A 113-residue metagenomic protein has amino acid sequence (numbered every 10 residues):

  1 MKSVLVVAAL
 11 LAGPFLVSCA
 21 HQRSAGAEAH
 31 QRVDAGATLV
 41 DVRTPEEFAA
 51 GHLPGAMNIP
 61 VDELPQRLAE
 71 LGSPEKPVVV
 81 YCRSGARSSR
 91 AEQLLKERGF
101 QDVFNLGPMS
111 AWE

Functional and structural regions predicted by a protein language model:
K2-A37, P45-P77, A86-E113: Rhodanese-like catalytic fold shared by cysteine-dependent sulfurtransferases and DSP/PTP-type phosphatases
Y81: Short, surface-exposed ligand- or partner-binding patches at beta-edge/loop junctions that are enriched in aromatics
